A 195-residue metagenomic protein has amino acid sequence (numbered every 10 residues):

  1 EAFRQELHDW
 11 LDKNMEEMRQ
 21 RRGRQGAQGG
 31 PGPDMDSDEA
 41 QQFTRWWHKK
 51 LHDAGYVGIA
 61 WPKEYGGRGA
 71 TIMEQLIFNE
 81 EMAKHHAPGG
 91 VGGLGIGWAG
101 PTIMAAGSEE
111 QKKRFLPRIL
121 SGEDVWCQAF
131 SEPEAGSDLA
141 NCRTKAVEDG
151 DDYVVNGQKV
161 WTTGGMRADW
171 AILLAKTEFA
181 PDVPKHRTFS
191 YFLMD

Functional and structural regions predicted by a protein language model:
E1-G95, E109-S121, V125, E134: Amphipathic, small/basic residue-rich leader segments at the start of a protein or domain
E64-G66, A87, S131-A135, D151 (+2 more regions): Short beta-turn/strand-loop junction motif enriched in small, turn-promoting residues
N79, G100-I103, L116, I172 (+1 more regions): Conserved protein kinase catalytic domain
G90-G100, E123-A129, Q158-A171, S190: FAD-binding core of FAD-dependent oxidoreductases, characterized by glycine-rich FAD pyrophosphate-binding loops
A99, Q111-K113, E134-L139, T162-G164 (+1 more regions): Short, well-ordered, mixed-charge alpha-helical segments that flank or form enzyme active sites
G107, V125-V147: A gly/ser-rich beta-alpha-beta helix-loop segment of oxidoreductase catalytic cores
E110-Q111, V147-V154: Glycine-rich, mobile lid/loop segments that gate access to catalytic sites or pores
R143, D152, N156-D195: A short core secondary-structure module
